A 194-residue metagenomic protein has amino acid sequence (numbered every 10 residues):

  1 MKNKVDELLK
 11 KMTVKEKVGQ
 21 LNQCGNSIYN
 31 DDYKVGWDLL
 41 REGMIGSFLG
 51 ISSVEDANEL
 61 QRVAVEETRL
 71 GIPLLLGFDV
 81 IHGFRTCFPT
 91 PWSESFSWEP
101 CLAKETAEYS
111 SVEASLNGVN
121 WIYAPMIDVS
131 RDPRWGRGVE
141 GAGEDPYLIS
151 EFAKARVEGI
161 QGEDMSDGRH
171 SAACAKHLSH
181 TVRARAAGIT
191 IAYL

Functional and structural regions predicted by a protein language model:
M1-L194: Glycoside hydrolase catalytic-domain context in secreted enzymes
